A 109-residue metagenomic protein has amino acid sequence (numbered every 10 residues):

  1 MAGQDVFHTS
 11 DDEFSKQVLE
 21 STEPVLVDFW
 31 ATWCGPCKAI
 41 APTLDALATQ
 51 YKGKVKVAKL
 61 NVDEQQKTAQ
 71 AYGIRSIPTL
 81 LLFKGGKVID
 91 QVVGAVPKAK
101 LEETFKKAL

Functional and structural regions predicted by a protein language model:
M1-L26, A31-K56, E64-L109: Proteins that catalyze or organize thiol-disulfide redox chemistry and the adjacent proteostasis machinery handling
K59: Conserved residues in the N-terminal Rossmann fold of short-chain dehydrogenase/reductase
